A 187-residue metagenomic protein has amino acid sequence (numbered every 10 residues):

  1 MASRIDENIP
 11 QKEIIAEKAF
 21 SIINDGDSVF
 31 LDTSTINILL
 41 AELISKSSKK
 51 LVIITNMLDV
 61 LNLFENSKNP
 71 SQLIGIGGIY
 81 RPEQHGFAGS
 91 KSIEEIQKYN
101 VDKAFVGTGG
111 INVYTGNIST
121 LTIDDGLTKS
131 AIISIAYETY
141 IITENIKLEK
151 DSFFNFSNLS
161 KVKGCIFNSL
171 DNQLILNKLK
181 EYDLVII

Functional and structural regions predicted by a protein language model:
M1-T33, E42-K50, N66-P70: HTH-adjacent hinge/linker in prokaryotic transcriptional regulators
D6-P10, I14, S48, T55 (+3 more regions): Residues at secondary-structure transition points
L31-D32, T55, F167: Short beta-strand scaffold positions
T33-T35, G109: Short, well-ordered beta-to-alpha junction loops that form the rim of enzyme active sites and present histidine/acidic
T35, D59-V60: Short glycine-enriched loops at secondary-structure junctions
I38-L40, L63: Short active-site-adjacent helix-start/loop capping segments
L61-I187: Conserved phosphate- and dinucleotide-binding cores of soluble alpha/beta proteins, encompassing both enzyme active
